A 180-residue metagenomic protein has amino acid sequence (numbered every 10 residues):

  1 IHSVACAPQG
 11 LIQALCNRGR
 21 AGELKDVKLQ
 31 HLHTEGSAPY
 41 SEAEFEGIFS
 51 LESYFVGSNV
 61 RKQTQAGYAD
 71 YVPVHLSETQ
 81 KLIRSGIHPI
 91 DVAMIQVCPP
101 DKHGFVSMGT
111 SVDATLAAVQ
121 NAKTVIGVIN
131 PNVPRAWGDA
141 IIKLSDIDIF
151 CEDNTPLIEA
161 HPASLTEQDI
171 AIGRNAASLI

Functional and structural regions predicted by a protein language model:
I1-L179: Conserved alpha/beta enzyme-core scaffold
